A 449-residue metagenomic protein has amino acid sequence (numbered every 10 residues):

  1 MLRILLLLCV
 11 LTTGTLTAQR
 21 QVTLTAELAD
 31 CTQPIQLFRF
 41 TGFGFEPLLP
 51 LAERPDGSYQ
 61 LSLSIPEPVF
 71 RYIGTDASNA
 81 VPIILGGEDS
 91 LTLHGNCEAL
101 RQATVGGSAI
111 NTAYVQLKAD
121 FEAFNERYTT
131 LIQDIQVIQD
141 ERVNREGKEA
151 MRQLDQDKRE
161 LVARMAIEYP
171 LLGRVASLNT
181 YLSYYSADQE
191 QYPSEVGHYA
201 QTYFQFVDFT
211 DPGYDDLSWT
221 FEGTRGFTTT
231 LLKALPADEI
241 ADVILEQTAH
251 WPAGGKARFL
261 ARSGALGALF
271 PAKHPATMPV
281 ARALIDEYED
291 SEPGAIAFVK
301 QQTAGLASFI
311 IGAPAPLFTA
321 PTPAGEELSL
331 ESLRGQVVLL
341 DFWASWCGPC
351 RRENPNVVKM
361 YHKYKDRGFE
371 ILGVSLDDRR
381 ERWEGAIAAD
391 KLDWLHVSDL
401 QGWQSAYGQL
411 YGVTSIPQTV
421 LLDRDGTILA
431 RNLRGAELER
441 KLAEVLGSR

Functional and structural regions predicted by a protein language model:
I4-T13: Sec-dependent N-terminal signal peptides
Q19-L171, V175-F206, T210: A non-transmembrane, solvent-exposed segment enriched in polar/low-complexity residues
D238-P314, R449: N-terminal targeting signals for export/organelle localization
P293-E331, W394-L395, R440-S448: N-terminal "domain-start" segment that seeds a small globular fold
R334-G335, F342-K359: Conserved redox-active cysteine motifs that mediate thiol-disulfide chemistry, especially di-cysteine Cys-X(1-2)-Cys
R352-D390, G402-G408: Structural microenvironment flanking redox-active thiols in thiol-disulfide oxidoreductases
E384-Q418, R424-D425: Short, internal strand/loop/helix patches that form the active-site neighborhood or redox-interaction surface
S415, R424-R449: Non-catalytic, surface beta->alpha helical segment in thiol-disulfide oxidoreductase systems
